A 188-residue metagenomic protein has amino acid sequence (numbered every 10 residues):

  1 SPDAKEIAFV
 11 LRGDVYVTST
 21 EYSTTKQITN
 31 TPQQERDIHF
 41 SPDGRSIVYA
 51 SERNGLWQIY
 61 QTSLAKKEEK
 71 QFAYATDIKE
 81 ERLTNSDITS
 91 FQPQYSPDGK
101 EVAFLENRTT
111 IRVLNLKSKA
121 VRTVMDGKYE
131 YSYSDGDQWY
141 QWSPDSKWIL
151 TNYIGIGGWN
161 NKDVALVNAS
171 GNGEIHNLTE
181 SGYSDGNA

Functional and structural regions predicted by a protein language model:
S1, A8-Y16, T20-E21, Q27-R36 (+7 more regions): A flexible loop/linker signature enriched in serine peptidases of the S9 family
P2-D3, P42-D43, P97-D98, P144-D145: Residue-level detector of Asp-centered blade-edge/turn motifs that repeat once per structural unit in beta-propeller
T25, S41, D77-E80, V121 (+1 more regions): Tryptophan-centered short beta-strand motifs
